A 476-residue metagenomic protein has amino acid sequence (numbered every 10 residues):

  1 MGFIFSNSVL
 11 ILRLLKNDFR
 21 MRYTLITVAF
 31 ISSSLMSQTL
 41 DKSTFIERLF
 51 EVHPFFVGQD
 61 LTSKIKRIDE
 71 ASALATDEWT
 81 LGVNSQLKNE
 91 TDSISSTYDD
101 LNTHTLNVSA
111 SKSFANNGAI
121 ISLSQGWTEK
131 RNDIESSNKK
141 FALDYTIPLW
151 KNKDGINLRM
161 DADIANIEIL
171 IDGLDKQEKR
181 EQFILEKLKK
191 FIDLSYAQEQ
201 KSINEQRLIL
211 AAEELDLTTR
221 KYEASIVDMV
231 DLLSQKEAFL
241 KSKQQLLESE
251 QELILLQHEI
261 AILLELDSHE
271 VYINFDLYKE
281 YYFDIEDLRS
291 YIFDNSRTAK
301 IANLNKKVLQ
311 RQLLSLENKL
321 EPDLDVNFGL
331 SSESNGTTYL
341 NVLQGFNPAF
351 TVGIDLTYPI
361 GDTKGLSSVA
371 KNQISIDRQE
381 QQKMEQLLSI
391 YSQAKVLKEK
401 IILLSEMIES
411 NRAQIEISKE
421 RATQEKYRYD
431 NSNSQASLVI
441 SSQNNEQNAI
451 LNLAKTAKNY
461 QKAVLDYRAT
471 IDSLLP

Functional and structural regions predicted by a protein language model:
M1-M21: N-terminal secretory signal peptides that target proteins for export/translocation
G2-F3, N166-I167, G173-Y291, K400 (+5 more regions): Periplasmic alpha-helical coiled-coil/stalk elements that build and connect Gram-negative outer-membrane
R22-V28: Sec-dependent signal peptide recognition, specifically the positively charged N-region followed immediately by
A29-S37: Hydrophobic h-region of N-terminal signal peptides that target proteins for export in Gram-negative bacteria
S37-T105, W150-M160, I164-N166, G173-L174 (+7 more regions): Bacterial Sec-pathway N-terminal export signals of envelope proteins
V57-L61, L74, N117-S136, L149-D175 (+8 more regions): Sec/SRP-type N-terminal targeting helices
S85-I147, N274-Y281, L314, N327-I360 (+2 more regions): Small/polar, glycine/serine/threonine/aspartate-rich low-complexity segments that form flexible
